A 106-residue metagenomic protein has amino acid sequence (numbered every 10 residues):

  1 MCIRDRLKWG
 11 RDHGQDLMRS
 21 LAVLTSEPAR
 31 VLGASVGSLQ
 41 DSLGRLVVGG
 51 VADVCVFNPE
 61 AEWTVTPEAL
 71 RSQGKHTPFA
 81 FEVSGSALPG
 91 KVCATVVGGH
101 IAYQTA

Functional and structural regions predicted by a protein language model:
M1-C2, A80: Generic N-terminal leader/processing signal
I3-A61: His/Asp/Glu-enriched, well-ordered alpha-helical/loop segment that forms or immediately abuts the divalent-metal
V48-T105: C-terminal cap of metal-dependent C-N hydrolases
